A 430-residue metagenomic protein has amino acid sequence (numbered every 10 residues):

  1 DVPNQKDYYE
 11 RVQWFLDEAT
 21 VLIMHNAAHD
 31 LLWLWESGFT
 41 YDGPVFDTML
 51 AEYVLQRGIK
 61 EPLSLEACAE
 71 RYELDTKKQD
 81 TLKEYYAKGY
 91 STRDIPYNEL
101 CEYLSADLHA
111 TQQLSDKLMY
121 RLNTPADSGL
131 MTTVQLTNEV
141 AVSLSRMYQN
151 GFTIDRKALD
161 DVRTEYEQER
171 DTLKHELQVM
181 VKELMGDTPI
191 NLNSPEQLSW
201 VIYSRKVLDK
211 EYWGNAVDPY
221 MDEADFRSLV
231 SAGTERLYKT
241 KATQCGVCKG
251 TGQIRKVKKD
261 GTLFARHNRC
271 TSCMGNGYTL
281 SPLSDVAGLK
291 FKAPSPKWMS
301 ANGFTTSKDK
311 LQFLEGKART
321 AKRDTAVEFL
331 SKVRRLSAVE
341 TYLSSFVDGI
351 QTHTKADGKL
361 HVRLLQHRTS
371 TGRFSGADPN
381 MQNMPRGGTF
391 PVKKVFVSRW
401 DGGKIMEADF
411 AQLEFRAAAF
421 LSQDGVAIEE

Functional and structural regions predicted by a protein language model:
D1, D42, R71-Y72, T76 (+4 more regions): Conserved "right-hand" nucleotidyltransferase catalytic core of DNA-directed polymerases
D1-E66, R71, A419-L421, G425: Conserved RNase H-like, two-metal-ion catalytic cores of nucleic-acid enzymes
D7-Q13, G129, T389-P391: Short alpha-helical segments and helix-capping/turn motifs at coil-helix boundaries
T20-A27, T188-N191, D409: Short glycine-rich phosphate-binding loop at a beta-alpha junction
